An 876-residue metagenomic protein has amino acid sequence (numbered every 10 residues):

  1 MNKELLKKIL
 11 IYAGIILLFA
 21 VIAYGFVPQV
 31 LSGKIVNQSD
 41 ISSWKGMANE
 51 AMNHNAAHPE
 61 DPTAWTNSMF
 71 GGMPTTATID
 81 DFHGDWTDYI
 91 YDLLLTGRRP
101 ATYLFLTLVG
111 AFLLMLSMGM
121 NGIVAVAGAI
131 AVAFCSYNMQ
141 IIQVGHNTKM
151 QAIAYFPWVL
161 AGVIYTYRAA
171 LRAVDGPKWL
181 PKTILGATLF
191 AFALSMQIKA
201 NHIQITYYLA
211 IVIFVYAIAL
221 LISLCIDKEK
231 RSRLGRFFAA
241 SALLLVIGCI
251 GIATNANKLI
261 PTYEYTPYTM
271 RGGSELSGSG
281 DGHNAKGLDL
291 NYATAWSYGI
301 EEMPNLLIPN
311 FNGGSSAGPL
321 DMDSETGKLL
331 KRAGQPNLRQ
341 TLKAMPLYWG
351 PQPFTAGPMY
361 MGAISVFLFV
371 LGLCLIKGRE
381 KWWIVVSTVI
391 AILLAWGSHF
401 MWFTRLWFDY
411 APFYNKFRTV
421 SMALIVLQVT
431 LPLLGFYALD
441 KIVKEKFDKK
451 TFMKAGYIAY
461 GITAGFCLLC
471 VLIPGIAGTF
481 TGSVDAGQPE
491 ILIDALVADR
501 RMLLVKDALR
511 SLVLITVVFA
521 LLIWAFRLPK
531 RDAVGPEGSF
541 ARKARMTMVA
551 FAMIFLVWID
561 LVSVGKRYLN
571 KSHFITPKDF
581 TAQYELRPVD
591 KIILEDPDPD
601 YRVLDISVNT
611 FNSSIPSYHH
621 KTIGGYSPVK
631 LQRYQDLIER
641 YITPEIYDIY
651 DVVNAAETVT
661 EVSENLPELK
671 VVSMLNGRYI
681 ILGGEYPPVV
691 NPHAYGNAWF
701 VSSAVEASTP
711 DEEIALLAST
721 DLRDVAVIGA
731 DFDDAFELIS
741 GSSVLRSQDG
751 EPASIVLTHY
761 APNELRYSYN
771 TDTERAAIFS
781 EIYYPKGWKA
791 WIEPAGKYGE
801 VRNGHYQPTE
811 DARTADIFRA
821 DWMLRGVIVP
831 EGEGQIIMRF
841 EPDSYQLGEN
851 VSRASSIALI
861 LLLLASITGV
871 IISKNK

Functional and structural regions predicted by a protein language model:
I11-A48, I247-I260, I390-L393, C467 (+1 more regions): Transmembrane signal-anchor helices characteristic of membrane glycosylation enzymes that use polyprenol
F19-L108, L114, I130-I142, H146-A154 (+4 more regions): Membrane-interface coil-to-helix junctions
N55, P59-D81, D85, G299 (+7 more regions): Extracytoplasmic/lumenal acceptor-recognition loop(s) of multi-pass membrane glycoenzymes
T102-G119, S365-L368, L434, A520: Transmembrane-helix motifs of polytopic, lipid-linked glycan transferases
M115-F134, V174-L185: Transmembrane-helix signature of polytopic, membrane-embedded enzymes that assemble or transfer cell-envelope glycans
V144-Y155, T166-A170, T183-S195, I203-G248 (+2 more regions): Contiguous transmembrane helix-bundle modules in multi-pass membrane proteins
I205, F237-Y298, N310: Polar, glycine-rich mid-to-C-terminal structural blocks that act as macromolecule-binding/assembly scaffolds
F367, R678, I728-K876: Active-site-proximal, structured, solvent-exposed surfaces of multi-pass membrane proteins that position macromolecular
